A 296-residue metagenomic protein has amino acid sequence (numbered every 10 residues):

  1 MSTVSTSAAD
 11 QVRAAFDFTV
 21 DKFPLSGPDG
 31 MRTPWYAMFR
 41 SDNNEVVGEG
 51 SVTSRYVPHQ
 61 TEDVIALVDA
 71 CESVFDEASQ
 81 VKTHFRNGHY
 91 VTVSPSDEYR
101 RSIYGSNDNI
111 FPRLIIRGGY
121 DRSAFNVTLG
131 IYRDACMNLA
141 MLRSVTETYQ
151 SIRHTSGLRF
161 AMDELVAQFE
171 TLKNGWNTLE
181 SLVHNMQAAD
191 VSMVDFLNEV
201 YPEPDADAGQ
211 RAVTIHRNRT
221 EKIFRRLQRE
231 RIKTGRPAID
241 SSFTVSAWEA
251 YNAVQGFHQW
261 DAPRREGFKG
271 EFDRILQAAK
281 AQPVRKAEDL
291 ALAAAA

Functional and structural regions predicted by a protein language model:
M1-A66: Feature for intrinsically disordered/low-complexity regulatory segments and propeptides
M1-S26, T83-R86, E98-A296: Intrinsically disordered, low-complexity regions enriched in serine/threonine
M38, V93-S94, I116: Generic structural hydrophobic/aromatic packing signal, biased to beta-strands
D63-F75: Hydrophobic, Leu/Ile/Phe/Ala-enriched alpha-helical segments that form helix-helix packing faces
E72-E98: A short acidic/basic microdomain associated with nuclease active sites
